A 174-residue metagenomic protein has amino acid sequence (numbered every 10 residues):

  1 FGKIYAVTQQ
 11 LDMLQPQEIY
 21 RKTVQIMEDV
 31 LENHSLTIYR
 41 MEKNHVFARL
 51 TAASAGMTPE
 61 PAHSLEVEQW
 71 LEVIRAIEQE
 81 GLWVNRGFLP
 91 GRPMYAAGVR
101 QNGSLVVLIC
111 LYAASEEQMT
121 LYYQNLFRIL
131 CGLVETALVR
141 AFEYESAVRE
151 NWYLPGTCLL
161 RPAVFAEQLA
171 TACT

Functional and structural regions predicted by a protein language model:
F1-L11, R140-V148: Signal-transmission linkers at sensory-effector interfaces
G2, V24-Q25: N-terminal, intrinsically disordered, polar/charged segments of Gram-positive cell-envelope systems that serve as
Q9-T23, G156-V164: Signal-transducing coiled-coil linker helices
E18, Y122-N125, I129, L160 (+1 more regions): Charged, alpha-helix-enriched surfaces in structured cytosolic catalytic cores of large nucleotide-utilizing machines
Q25-I26, T171: A generic secondary-structure signal
E28, H34-L108, Y112-A114, T120: GAF sensory domains
Q118-V139, E145: Amphipathic alpha-helical "output/dimerization" segments
F142-T174: Signal-transducing coiled-coil/dimerization helices and immediately adjacent hinge/linker segments that couple sensory
